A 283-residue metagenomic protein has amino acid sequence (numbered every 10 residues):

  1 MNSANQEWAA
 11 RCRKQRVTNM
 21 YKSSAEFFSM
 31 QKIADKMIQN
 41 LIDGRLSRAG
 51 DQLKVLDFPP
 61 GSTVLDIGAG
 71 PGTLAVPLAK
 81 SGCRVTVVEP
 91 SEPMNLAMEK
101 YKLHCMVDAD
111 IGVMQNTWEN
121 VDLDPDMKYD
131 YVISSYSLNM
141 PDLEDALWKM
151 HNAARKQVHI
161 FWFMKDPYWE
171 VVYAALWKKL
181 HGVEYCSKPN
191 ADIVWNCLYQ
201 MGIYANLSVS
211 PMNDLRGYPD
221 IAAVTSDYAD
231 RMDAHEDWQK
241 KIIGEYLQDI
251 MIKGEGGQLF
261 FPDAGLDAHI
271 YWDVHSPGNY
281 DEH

Functional and structural regions predicted by a protein language model:
M1-D57: Conserved class I S-adenosyl-L-methionine
G61-G70: Conserved class I S-adenosyl-L-methionine
T73-G112, T117-N120: Class I SAM-dependent methyltransferase SAM/SAH-binding core
N139-A153: A short, conserved alpha-helix within the catalytic core of class I
R155-D166: Conserved beta-strand signature within the Rossmann-like core of class I S-adenosyl-L-methionine
M164-E184: Short, glycine-/aromatic-enriched active-site segment of Class I SAM-dependent methyltransferases
S187-G202: Short alpha-helix
Y204-H283: Conserved Class I S-adenosyl-L-methionine
